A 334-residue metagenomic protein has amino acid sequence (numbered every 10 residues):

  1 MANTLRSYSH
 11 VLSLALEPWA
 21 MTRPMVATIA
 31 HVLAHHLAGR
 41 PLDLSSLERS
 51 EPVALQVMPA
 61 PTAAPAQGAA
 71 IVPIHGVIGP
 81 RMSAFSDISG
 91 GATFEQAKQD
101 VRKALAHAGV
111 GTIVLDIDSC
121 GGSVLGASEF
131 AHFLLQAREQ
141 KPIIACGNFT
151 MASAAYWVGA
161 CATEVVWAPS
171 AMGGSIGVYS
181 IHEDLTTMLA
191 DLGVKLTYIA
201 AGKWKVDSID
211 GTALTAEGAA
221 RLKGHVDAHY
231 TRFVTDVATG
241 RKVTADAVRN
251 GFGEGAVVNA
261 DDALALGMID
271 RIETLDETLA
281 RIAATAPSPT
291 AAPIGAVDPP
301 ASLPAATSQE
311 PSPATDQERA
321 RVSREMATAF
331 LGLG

Functional and structural regions predicted by a protein language model:
M1-G334: N-terminal organellar transit peptides
